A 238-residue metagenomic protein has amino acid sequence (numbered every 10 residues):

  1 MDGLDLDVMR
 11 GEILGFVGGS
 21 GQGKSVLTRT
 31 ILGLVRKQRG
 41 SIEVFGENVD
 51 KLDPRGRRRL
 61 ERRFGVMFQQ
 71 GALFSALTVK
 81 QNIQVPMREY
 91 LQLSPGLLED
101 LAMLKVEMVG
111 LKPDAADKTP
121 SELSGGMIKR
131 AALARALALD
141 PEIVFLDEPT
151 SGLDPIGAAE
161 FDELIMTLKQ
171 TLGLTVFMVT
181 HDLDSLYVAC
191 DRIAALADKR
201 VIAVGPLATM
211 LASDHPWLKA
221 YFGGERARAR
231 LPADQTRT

Functional and structural regions predicted by a protein language model:
V17-G19: The feature captures the beta-strand-to-loop junction immediately N-terminal to the Walker
L32: Helix-to-loop junction immediately C-terminal to a conserved catalytic motif
N48, G96-D114: Conserved ABC ATPase "signature" region
T119-L123, M127: Conserved ABC ATPase signature
D140: Conserved catalytic motifs of ABC-family nucleotide-binding domains
V144-D147: Catalytic Walker B motif of ABC-type/P-loop ATPase nucleotide-binding domains
